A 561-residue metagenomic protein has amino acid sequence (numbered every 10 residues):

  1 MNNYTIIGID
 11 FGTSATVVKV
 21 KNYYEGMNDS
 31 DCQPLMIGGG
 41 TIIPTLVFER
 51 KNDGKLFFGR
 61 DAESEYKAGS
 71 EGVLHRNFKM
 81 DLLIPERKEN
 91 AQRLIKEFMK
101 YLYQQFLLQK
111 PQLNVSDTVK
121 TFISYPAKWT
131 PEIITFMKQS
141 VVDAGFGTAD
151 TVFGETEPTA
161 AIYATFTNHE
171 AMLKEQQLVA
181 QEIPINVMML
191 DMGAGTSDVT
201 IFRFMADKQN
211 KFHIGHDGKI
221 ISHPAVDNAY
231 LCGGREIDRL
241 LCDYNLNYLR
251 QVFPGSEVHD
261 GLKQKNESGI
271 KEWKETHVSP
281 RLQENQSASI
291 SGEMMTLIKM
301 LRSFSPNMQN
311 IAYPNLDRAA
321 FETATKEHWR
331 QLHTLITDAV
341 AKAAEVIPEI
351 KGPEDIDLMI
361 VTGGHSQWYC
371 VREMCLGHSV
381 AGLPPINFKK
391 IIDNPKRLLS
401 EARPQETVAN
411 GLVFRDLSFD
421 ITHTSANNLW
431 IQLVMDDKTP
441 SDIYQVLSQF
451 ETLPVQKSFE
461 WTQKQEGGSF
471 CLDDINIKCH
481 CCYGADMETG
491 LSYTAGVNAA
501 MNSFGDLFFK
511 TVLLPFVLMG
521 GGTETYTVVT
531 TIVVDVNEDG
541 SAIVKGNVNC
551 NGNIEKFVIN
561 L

Functional and structural regions predicted by a protein language model:
N2-D29, E170-I221, V528-V534, G540-V548: Gly/Thr-rich phosphate-binding beta-strand-loop-beta motif of the actin/hexokinase/Hsp70
I6, L46, F153-M172, R235-D243 (+3 more regions): Glycine-rich phosphate-binding/hydrolytic loop that grips phosphoryl groups
Y24-A144, G233-S289: Phosphate-binding loop and its immediate beta->loop->alpha context in nucleotide/phosphate-handling enzymes
F58-H75, Y230-L376: Gly/charged contiguous loops adjacent to phosphate- or pyrophosphate-bearing nucleotide/cofactor binding elements
I95-L113, A161-Q176, A319-M359, V371-M374 (+2 more regions): Phosphate/ATP-binding catalytic cores across multiple sugar-kinase/actin-like superfamilies, primarily ASKHA
T135-S140, W368-K390: Conserved helicase motor "Helicase C" RecA-like lobe of SF1/SF2 P-loop NTPases
Q139-P184, M192-G193: Hydrophobic, small-residue-rich alpha-helical packing segments that form membrane-like cores
L332, D420-L561: Acidic low-complexity intrinsically disordered segments
